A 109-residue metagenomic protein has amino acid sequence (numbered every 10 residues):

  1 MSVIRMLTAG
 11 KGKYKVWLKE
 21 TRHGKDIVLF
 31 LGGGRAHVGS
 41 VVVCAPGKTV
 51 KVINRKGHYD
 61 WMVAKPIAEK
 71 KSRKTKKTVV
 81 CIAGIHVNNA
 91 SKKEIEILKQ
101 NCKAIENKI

Functional and structural regions predicted by a protein language model:
S2-I109: Conserved mixed alpha/beta catalytic, RNA-binding, or beta-rich assembly cores of soluble enzyme, regulatory
